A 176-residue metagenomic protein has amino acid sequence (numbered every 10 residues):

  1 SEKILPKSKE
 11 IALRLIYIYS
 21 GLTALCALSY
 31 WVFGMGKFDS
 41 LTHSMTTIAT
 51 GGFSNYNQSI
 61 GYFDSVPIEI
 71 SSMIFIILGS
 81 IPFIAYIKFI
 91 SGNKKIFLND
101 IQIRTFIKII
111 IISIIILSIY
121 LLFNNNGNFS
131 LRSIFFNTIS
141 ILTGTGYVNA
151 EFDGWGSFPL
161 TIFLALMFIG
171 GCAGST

Functional and structural regions predicted by a protein language model:
S1-T176: Membrane-proximal intracellular helices of multi-pass ion channels
